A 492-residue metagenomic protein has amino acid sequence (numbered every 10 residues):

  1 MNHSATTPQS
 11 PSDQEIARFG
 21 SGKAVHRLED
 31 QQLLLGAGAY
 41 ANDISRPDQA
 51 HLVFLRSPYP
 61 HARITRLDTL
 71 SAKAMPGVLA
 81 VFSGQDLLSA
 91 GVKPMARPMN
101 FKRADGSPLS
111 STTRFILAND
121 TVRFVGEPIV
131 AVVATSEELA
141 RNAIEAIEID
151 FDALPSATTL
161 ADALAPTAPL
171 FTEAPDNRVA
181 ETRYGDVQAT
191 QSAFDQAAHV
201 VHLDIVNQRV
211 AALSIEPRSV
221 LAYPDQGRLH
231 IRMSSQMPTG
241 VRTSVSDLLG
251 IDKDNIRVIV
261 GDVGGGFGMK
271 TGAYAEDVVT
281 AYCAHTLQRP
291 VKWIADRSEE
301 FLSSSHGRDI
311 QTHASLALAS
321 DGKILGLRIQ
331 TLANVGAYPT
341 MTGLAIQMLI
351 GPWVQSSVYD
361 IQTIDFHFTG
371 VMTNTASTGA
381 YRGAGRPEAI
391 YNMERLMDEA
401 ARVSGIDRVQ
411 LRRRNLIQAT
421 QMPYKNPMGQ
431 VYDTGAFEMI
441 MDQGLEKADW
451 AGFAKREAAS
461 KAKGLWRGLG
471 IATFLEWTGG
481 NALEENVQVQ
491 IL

Functional and structural regions predicted by a protein language model:
M1-A180, L203: Flexible, low-hydrophobicity surface segments
E29-L35, P98, A104-S110, N177-V220 (+2 more regions): Glycine-rich loop/linker segments at domain edges
F54-L88, V130-D150, V220-L287, L344-V354 (+4 more regions): Alpha-helical support elements that line or immediately flank enzyme active sites and cofactor-binding pockets
L87, S235-P238, D262-G266, A295-S305 (+3 more regions): Acidic, glycine-rich active-site loops and adjacent beta-strand->loop/helix elements that engage anionic groups
G91-R97, A143-A146, S234, R242-S244 (+8 more regions): Short acidic, glycine/serine/threonine-rich loops at helix termini
M99-L139, G268-S320, T378-V403, K425-D449: Glycine-rich and small/hydrophobic secondary-structure elements
F194-H202, V206-A211, R413-Q490: Accessory "access/gating" subregions that flank catalytic or transport cores
N255-G261, Q288-S298, L325-Q330, I361 (+3 more regions): Beta-strand segments within the central parallel beta-sheet cores of soluble alpha/beta enzyme folds
